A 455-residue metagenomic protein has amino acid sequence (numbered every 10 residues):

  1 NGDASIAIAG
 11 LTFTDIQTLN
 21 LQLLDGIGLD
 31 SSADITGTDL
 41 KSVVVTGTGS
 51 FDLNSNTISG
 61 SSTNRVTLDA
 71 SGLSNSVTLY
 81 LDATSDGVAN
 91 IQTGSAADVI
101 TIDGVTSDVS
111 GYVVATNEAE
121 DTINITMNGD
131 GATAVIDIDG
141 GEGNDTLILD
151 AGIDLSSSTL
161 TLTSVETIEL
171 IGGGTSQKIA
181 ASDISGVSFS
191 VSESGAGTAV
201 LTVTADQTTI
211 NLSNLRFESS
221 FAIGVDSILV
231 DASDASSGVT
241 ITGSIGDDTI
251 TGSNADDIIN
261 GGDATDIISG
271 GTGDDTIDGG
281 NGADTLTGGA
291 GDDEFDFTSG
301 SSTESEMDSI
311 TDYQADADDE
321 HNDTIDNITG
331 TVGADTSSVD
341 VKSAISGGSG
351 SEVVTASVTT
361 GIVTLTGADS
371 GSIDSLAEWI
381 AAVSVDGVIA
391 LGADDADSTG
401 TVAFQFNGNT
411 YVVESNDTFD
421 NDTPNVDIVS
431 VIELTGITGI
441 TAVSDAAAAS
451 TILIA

Functional and structural regions predicted by a protein language model:
N1-I8, T84-Q92, A97-S176, A181-S192 (+2 more regions): Acidic, glycine-rich calcium-binding repeat modules characteristic of RTX/beta-roll and related beta-solenoid repeat
N1-Q22: Solenoidal tandem-repeat scaffolds enriched in leucines and small polar residues
G2-A4, L23-G26, T48, I171-G174 (+7 more regions): Short, flexible beta-strand-to-coil junctions
G10-F13, D34-G37, N56-S62, S71-G72 (+4 more regions): Right-handed parallel beta-helix/beta-solenoid
I210, L215-F217, G224, I228-V230: LRR N-terminal entry segment and analogous cap-like coil->beta motifs
S227-I228, E352-A455: Low-complexity acidic/polar repeat-biased segments
